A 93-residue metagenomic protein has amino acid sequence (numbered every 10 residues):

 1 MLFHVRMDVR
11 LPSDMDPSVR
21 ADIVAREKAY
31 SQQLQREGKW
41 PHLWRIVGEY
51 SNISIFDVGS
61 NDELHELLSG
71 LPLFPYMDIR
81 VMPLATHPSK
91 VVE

Functional and structural regions predicted by a protein language model:
M1-E93: Conserved, structured core segments of small domains
